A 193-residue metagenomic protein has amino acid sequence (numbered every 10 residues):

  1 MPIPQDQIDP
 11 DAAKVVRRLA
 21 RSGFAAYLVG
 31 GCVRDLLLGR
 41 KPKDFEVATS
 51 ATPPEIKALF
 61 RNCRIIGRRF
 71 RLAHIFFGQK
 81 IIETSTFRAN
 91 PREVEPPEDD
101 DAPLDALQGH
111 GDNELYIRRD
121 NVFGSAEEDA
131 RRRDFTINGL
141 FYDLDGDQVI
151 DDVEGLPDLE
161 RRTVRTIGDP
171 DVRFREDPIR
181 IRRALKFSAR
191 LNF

Functional and structural regions predicted by a protein language model:
M1-F193: Catalytic cores of the polymerase beta-like nucleotidyltransferase superfamily and closely associated nucleotide
